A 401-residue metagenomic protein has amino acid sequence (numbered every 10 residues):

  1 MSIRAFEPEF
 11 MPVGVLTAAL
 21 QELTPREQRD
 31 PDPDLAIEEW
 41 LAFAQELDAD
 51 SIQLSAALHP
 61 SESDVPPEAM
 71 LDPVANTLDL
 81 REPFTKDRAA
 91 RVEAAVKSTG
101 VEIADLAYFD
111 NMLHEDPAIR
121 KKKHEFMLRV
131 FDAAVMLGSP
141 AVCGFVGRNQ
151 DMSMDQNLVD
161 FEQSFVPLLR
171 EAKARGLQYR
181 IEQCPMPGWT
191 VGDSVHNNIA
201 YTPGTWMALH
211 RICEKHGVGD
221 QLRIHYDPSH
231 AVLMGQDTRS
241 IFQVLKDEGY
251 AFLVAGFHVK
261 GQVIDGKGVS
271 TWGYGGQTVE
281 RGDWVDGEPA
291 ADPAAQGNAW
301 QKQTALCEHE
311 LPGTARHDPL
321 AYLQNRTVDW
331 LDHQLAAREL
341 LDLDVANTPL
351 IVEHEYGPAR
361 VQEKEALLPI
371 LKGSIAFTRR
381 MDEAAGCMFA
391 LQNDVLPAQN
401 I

Functional and structural regions predicted by a protein language model:
M1-P140, D155-Q156, V166, K173 (+4 more regions): N-terminal pre-domain/capping segments
E7-F10, Q21-E27, I52, Q156-V159 (+1 more regions): Acidic/histidine-rich catalytic cores of soluble enzymes
E39, D87-V92, R239-Q243, H333-A336: Alpha-helical scaffolding within the catalytic cores of extracellular/periplasmic polymer-degrading hydrolases
A44-Q45, V135, K246, Y250 (+1 more regions): Non-catalytic positions within long, well-ordered alpha-helices that form the structural scaffold/packing of enzyme
A49, I103, A251-V254, N347: Core-facing hydrophobic residues within beta-strands of well-ordered domains
Q53, D105-A107, C143, R180 (+2 more regions): Conserved beta-strand positions in the central sheet of alpha/beta enzyme cores
S240, Y322-V345: A short, acidic, amphipathic alpha-helical segment used as a generic capping/interface helix at domain edges
I351-G357: Short acidic/histidine-rich active-site segments
